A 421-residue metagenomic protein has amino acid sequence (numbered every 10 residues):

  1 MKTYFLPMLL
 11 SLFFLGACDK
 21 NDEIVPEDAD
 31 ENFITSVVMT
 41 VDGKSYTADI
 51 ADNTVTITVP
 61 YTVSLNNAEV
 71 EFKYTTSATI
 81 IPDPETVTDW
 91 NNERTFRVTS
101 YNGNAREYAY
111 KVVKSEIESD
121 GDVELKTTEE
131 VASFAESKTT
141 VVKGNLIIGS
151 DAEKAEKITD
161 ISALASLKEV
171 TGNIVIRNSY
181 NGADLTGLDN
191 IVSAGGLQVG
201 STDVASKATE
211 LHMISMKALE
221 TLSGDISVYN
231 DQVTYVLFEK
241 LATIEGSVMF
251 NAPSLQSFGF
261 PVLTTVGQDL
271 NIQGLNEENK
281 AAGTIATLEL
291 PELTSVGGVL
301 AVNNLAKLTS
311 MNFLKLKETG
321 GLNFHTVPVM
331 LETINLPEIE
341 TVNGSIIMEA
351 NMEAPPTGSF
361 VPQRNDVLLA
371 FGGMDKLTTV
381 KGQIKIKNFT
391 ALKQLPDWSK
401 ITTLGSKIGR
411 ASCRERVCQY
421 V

Functional and structural regions predicted by a protein language model:
M1-Y4, D19-K20: Positively charged n-region of N-terminal signal peptides that target proteins for export
Y4-L10: Sec-dependent signal peptide hydrophobic core
F14-A17: C-terminal motif of bacterial Sec signal peptides marking the signal peptidase cleavage site
D19-A135, T139-G144, S166-G172: Beta-rich interaction/scaffold domains
S119-E130, V142-T159, A163, T171-L308 (+2 more regions): Concave beta-strand-loop units of leucine-rich repeat
E415-V421: Positively charged, low-complexity/disordered segments
